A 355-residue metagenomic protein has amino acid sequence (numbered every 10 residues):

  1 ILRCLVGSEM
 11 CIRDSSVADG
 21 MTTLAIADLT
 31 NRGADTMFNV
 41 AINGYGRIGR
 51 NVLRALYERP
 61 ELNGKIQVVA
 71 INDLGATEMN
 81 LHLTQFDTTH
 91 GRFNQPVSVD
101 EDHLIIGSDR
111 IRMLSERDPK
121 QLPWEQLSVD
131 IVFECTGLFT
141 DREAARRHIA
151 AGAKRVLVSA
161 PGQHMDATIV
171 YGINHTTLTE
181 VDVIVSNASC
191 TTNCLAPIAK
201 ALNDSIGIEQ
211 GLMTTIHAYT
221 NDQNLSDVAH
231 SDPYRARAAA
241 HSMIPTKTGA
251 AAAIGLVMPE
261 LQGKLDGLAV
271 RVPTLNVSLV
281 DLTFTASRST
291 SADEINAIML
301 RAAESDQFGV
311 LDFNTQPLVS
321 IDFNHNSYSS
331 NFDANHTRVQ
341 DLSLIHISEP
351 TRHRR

Functional and structural regions predicted by a protein language model:
I1-D14, I345-R355: Single conserved hydrophobic/aromatic residue that forms the stacking wall/gate of nucleotide- or nucleobase-binding
E9, A18-T36: Short, Lys/Arg-enriched N-terminal segments with co-localized hydrophobic residues within the first ~10-30 amino acids
G33-A236, R338-L342: N-terminal Rossmann-like NAD(P) cofactor-binding subdomain of oxidoreductases, focused on the glycine-rich
Y57-E61, K200-I208, A218-N221, T248 (+4 more regions): Generic secondary-structure signature for well-ordered alpha-helical cores
A188-S189, A240-P245, T285, D322: Hydrophobic alpha-helical scaffolding
S205-A269, L275: Catalytic core of tubulin tyrosine ligase-like
G267, L279, T283-S348, R352-R355: C-terminal active-site/capping subdomain that shapes the small-molecule cofactor and substrate pocket of enzyme
